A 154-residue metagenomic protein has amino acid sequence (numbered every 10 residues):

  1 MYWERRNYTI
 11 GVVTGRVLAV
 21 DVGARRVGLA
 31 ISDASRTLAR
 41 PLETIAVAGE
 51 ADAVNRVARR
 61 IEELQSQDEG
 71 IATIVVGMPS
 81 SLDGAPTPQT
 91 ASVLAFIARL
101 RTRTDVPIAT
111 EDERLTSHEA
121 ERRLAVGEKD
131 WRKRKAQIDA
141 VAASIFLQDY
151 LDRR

Functional and structural regions predicted by a protein language model:
Y2-A19, R25-R154: Phosphate- and other anionic-substrate recognition elements at nucleic-acid/protein interfaces
